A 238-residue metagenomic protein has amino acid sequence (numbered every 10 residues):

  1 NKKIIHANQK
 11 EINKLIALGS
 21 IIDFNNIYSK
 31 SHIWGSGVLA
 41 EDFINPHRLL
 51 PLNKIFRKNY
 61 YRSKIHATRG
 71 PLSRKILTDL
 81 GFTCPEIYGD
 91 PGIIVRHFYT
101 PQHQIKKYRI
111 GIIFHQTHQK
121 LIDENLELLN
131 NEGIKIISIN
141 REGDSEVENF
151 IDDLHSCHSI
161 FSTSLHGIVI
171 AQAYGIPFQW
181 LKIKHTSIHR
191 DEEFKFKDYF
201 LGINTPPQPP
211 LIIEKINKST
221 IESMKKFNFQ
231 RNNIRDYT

Functional and structural regions predicted by a protein language model:
N1-T238: Active-site anion-handling motifs in enzyme catalytic cores
